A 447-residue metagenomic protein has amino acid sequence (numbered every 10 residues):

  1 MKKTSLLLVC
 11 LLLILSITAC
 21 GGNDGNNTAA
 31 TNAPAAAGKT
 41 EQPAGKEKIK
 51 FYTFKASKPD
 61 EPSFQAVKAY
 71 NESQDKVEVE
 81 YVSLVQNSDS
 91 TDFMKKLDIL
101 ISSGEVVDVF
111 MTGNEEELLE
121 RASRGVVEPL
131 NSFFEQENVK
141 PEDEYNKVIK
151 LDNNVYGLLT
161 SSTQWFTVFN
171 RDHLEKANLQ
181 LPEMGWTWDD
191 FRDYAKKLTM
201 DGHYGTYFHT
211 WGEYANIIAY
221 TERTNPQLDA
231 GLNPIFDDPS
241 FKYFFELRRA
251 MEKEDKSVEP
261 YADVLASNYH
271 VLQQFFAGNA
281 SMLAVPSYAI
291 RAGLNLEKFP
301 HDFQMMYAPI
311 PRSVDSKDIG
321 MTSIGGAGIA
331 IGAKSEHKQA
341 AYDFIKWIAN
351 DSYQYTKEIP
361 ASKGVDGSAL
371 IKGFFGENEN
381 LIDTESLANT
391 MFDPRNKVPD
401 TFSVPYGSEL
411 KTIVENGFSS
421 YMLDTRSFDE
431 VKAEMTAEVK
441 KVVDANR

Functional and structural regions predicted by a protein language model:
S5-C10, I17-L119, R124, L181 (+7 more regions): Conserved N-terminal structural module of periplasmic/extracytoplasmic solute-binding proteins
E47, E72, E80-S83, E297-K363: Extracytoplasmic/periplasmic substrate-recognition and gating elements
F54-A56, G113-E116, V285-L294, A327: Beta->alpha turn/N-cap motifs
E72, N131-Q136, K150-E213, N225-D263 (+3 more regions): Helix-loop-helix "hinge/cap" segment bordering the ligand-binding cleft or interdomain interface
D89-D92, T224-M306, I310-P311, N416 (+1 more regions): Extracytoplasmic ligand-binding clamshell segments of periplasmic binding protein
D92-E105, R124, L174, R192-K197 (+4 more regions): Short helices/loops that flank or line small-molecule/ion binding pockets
G113-Q164, D189, Q304-A308, T390: Hinge/lid segment of periplasmic solute-binding proteins
I359-N416, S420, N446: Long, aromatic- and glycine/proline-rich binding clefts that accommodate carbohydrate-like moieties
